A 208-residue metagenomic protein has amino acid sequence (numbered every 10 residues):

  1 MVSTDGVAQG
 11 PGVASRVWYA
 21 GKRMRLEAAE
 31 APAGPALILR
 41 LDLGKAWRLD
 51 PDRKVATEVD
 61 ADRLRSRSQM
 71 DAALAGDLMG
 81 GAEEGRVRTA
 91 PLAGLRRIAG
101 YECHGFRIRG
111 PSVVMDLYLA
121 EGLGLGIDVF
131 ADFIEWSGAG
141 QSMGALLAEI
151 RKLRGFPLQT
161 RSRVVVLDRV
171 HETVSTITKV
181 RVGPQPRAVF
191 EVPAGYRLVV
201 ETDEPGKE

Functional and structural regions predicted by a protein language model:
M1-E208: Extended soluble regions of mature proteins
